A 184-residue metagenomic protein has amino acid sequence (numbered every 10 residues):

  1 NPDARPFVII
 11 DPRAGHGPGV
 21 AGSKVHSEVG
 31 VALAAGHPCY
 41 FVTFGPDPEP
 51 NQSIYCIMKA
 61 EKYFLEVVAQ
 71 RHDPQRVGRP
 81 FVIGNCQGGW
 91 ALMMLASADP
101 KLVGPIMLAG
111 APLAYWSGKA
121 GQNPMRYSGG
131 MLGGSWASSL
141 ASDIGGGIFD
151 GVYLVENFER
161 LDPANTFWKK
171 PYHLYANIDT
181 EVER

Functional and structural regions predicted by a protein language model:
N1-P48: Short, surface-exposed "cap/lid" segments of acyl-processing enzymes
H16-P18, P48-N51, A91-L92, A114-S117: Short, well-ordered, mixed-charge alpha-helical segments that flank or form enzyme active sites
Q52-H72: Alpha/beta-hydrolase active-site loop
Q75-R79: Short helix-loop-beta connector
I83-L92: Gly/Ala-rich beta-loop-alpha elbow adjacent to hydrolase catalytic centers
L92-R184: Alpha/beta-hydrolase-fold enzymes
